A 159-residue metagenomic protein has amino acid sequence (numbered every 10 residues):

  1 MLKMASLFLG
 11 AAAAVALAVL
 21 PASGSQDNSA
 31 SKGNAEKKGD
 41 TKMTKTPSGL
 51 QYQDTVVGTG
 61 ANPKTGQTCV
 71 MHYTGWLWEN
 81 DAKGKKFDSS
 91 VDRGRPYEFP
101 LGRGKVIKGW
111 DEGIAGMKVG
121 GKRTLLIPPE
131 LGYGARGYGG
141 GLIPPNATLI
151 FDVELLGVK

Functional and structural regions predicted by a protein language model:
L2-K159: Cross-family detector of peptidyl-prolyl cis-trans isomerase
